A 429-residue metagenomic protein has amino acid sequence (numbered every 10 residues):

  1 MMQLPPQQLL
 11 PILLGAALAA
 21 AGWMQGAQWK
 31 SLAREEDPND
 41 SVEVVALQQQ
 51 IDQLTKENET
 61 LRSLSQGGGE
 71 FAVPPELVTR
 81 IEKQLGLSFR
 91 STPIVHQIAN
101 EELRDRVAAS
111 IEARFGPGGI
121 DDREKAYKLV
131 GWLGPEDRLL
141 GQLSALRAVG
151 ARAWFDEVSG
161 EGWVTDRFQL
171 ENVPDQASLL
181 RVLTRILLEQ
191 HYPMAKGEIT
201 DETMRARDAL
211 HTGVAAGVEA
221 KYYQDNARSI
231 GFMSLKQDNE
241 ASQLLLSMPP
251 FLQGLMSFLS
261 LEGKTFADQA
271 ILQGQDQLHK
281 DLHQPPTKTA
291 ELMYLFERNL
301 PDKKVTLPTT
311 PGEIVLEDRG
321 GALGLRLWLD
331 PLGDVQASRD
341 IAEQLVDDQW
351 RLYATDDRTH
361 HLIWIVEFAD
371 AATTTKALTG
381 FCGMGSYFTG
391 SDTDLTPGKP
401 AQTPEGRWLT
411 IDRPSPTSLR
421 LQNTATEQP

Functional and structural regions predicted by a protein language model:
M2-L32: Single-pass membrane-anchoring alpha-helices
R90-I111, E202, L235-L244, P285-T287: Acidic helix-start/capping segments at beta-turn-to-alpha-helix junctions
R106-G118, R138-G162: Catalytic zinc-binding patch centered on the HExxH motif and its immediate surroundings that defines zinc-dependent
G162-L180, T203-R207: Short pre-active-site segment immediately N-terminal to the catalytic Zn-binding motif
L187-D238: Post-HExxH zinc-binding segment in Zn-dependent metallohydrolases
S247-T359, I365: Pan-zinc metallopeptidase signature
V346-P429: C-terminal soluble interaction/assembly domains
